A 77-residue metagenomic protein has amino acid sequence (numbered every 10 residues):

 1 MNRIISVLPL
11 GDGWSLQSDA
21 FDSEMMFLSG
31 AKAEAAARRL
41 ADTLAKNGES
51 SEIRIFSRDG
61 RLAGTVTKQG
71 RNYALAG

Functional and structural regions predicted by a protein language model:
M1-N2, R39: A generic local structural motif
N2-S23: Short aromatic-glycine-(Arg/Gly/Cys) micro-motifs in beta-strand/loop hairpins
S6, M25-G30, A63-G70: Short amphipathic beta-strand/extended segments with alternating polar/hydrophobic composition
V7, L16, F27, A41 (+1 more regions): Conserved short hydrophobic patches within well-ordered secondary structure
G13, D22, A31, D59-R61: Residues that cap or initiate secondary-structure elements
S18-E24, K32, L75: Short, flexible N-terminal segments of the mature chain
L28-S51: A short, charged, amphipathic alpha-helix used as a generic interaction element across diverse proteins
K46-G77: Short, mixed-charge low-complexity intrinsically disordered segments
